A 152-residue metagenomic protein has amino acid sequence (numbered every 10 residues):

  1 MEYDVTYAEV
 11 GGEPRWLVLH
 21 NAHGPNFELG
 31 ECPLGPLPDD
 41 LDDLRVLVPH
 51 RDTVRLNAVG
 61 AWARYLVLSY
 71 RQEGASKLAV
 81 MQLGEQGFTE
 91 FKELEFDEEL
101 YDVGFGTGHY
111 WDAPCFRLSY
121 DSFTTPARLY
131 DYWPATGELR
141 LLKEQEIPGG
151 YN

Functional and structural regions predicted by a protein language model:
M1-D40: Beta-sheet-dominated scaffold domains
M1-G11, N57-A58, S69, S76-Q82 (+1 more regions): Non-catalytic accessory segments flanking enzyme active sites
H20-A22, R55-E73: C-terminal substrate/ligand-recognition segments
L29, L66, L129: Hydrophobic, well-ordered secondary-structure elements that form the walls of internal hydrophobic environments
P38-L44, L139-L142: Acidic/polar loop patches that form or flank catalytic/metal-binding clefts of enzymes that bind anionic ligands
L44-P49, K92-E95: A short beta-strand motif characteristic of beta-propeller blades
